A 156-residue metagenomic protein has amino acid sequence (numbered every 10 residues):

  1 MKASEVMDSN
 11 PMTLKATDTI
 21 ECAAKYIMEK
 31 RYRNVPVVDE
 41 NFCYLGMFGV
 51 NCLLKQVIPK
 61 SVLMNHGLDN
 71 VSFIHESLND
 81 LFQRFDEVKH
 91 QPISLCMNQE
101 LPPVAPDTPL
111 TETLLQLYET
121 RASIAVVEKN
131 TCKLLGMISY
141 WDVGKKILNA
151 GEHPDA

Functional and structural regions predicted by a protein language model:
M1, D18, F48, Q91 (+2 more regions): Short beta-to-alpha loop/turn elements within the nucleotide-binding domains of ABC transporters
M1-P11, K89-L101: Bateman (tandem CBS) regulatory domains
E5, N34, L95, S123-I124: Residues at the N-termini of beta-strands
E5-D8, T19, C52-L53, L95 (+2 more regions): Histidine- and aromatic-rich ligand-binding microenvironments
L14-R31, V38, V57, F85 (+3 more regions): The conserved cystathionine-beta-synthase
I27, V35-C52, L117-T120, V126-W141: A glycine-centered beta-loop-beta connector
L53-D69, V143-A156: A short, polar/charged loop-to-alpha-helix boundary motif
D69-K89: Long, charged amphipathic helices and adjacent flexible linkers at domain junctions
